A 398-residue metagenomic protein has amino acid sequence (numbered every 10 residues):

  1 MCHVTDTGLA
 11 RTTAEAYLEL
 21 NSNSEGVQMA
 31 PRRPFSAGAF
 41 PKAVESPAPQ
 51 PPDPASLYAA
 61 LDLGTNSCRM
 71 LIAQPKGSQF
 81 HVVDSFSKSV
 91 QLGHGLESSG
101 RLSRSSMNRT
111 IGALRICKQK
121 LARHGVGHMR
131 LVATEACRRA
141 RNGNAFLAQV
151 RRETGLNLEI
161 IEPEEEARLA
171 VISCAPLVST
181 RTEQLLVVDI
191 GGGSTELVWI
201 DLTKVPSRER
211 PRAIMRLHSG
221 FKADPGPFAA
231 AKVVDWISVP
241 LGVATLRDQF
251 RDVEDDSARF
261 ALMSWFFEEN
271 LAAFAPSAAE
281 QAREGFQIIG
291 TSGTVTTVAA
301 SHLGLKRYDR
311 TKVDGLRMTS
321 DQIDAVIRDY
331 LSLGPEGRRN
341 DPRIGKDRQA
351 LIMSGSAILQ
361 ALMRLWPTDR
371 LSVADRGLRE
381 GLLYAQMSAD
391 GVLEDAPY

Functional and structural regions predicted by a protein language model:
C2-Y58, L63, C68, P75-T134 (+1 more regions): N-terminal glycine/serine-rich phosphate-binding loop of ATP-dependent small-molecule kinases, especially carbohydrate
A55-Y58, P75, Q91, G95-H124 (+3 more regions): Helical "lid/coupling" subdomains associated with nucleotide-phosphate turnover
D62-S67, V188-S194, T291-T294, G377: A short acidic Gly-Thr/Ser loop motif
S67, S85, L185, G192-E196 (+1 more regions): Broad gene-expression machinery/nucleic-acid interaction feature
C68-I72, T195-D201, L382: Short beta-strand scaffold segments in enzyme catalytic cores
